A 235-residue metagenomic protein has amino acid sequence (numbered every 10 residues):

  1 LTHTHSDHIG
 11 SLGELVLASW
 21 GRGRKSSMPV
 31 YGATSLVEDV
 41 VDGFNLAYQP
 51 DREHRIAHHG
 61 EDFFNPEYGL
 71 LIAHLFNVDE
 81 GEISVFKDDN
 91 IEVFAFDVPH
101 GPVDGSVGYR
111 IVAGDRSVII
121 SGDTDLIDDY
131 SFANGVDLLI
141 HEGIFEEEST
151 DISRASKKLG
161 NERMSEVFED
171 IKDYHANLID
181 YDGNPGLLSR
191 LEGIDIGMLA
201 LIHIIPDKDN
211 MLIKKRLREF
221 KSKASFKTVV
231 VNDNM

Functional and structural regions predicted by a protein language model:
L1-I119, I127, N210-M235: Binuclear metal-dependent hydrolase catalytic cores
S117, D125-N234: Cap/insert and terminal regions of metallo-dependent hydrolase folds
